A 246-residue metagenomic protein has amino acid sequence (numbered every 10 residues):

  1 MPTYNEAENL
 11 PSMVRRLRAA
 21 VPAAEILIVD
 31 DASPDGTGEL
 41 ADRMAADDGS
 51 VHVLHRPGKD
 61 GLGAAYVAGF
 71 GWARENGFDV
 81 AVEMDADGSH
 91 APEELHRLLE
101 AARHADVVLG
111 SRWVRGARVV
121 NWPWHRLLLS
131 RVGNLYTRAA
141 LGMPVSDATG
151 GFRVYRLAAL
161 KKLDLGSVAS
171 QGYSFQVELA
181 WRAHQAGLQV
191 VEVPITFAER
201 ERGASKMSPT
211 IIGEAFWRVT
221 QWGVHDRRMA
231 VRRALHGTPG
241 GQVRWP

Functional and structural regions predicted by a protein language model:
E6-A20: Short, well-formed alpha-helical segments that are part of the catalytic scaffolds of diverse glycosyltransferases
E8-S12, D35-M44: Acidic helix N-cap motif at the loop->helix transition within catalytic regions of sugar-transfer enzymes
A23-S33, L54-H55, M84: Short beta-strand/loop segment that forms part of the nucleotide-sugar
E25, S50, Q189: Residues at the starts of beta-strands that form the adenosine-phosphate
D30-E39, G88: A conserved acidic beta->alpha catalytic loop
H52-E75, V80, P92-Y173, R200-W217: Acceptor/aglycone-binding surface of glycosyltransferases and processive sugar-polymer synthases
G142-M143, L165-P246: Hydrophobic helical membrane-anchoring modules
